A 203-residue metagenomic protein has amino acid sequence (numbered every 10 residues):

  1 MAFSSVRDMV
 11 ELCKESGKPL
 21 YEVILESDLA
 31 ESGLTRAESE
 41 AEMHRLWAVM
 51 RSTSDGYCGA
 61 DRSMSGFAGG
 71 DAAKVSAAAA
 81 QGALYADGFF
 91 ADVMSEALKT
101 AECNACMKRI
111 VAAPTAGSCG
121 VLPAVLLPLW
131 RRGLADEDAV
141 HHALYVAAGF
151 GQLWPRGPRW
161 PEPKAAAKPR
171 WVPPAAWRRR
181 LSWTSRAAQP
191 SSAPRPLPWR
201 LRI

Functional and structural regions predicted by a protein language model:
M1-K108, R131: Generic N-terminal targeting/processing segments that precede catalytic cores or assembly contacts
S4-D8, S192, P196-L197, L201-I203: Mobile "lid/hinge" segments at catalytic clefts and subdomain interfaces of large enzymes
A86, L134-V140, A187-P194: Structural helix-adjacent loops and short alpha-helical linkers that scaffold large soluble proteins
D87-N104, A139-P158: Acidic-glycine-rich active-site phosphate/pyrophosphate-binding loop
M107-V125, P169-P174: Conserved phosphate/anionic-ligand binding catalytic regions in large, soluble enzymes, centered on
C119, P128, A143, A175-S182: Conserved mixed alpha/beta catalytic, RNA-binding, or beta-rich assembly cores of soluble enzyme, regulatory
P123-L134, S182-A187: Alpha-helical support elements that line or immediately flank enzyme active sites and cofactor-binding pockets
V146-L181, P196, I203: A structural-propensity feature for long, helix-poor, extended segments
